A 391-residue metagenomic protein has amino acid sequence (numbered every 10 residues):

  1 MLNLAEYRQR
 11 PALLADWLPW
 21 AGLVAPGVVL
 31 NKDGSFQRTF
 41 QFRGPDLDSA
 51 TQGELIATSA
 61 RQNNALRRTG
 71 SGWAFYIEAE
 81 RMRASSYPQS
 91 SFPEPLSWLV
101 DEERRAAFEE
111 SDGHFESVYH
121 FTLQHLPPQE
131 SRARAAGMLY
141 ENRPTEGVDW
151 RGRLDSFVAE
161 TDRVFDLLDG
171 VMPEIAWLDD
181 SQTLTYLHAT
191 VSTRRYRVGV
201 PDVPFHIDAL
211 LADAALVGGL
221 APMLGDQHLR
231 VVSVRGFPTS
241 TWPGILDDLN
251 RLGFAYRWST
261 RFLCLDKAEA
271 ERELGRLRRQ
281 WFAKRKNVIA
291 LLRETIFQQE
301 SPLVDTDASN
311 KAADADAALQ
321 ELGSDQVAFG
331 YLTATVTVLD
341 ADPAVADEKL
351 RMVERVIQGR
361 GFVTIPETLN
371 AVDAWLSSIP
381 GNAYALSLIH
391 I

Functional and structural regions predicted by a protein language model:
M1-L388: Extended, folded cores of ATP/NTP-driven motor/assembly subunits in large transport and secretion machines
